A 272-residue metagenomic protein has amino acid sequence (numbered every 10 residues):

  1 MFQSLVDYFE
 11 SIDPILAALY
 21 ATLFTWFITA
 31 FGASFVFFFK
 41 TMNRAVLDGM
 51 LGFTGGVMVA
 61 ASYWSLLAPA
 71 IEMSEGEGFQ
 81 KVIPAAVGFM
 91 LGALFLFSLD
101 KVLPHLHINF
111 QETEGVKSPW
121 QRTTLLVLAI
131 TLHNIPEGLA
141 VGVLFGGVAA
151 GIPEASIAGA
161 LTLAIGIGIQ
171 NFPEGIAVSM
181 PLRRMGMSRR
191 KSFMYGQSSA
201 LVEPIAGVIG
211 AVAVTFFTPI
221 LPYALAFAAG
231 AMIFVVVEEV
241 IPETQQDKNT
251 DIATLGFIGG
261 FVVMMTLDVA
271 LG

Functional and structural regions predicted by a protein language model:
M1-G272: Intrinsically disordered, metal-sensing/regulatory segments
